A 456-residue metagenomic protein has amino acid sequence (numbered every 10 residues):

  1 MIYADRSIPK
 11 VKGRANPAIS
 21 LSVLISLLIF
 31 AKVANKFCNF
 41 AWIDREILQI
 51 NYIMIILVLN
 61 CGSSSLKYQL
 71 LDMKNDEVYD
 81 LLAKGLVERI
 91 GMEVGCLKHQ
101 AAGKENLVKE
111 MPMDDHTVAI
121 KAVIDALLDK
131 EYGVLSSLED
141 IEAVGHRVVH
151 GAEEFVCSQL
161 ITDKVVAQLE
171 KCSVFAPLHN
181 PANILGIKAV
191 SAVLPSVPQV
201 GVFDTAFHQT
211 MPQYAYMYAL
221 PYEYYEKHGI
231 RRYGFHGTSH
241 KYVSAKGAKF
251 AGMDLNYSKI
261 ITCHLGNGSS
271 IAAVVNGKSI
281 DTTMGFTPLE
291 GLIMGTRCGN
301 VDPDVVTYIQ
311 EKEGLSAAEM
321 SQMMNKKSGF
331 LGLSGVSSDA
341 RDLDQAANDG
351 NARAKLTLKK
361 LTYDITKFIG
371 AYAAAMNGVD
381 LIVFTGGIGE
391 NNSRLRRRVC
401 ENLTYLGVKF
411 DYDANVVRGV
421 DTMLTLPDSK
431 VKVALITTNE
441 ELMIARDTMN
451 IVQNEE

Functional and structural regions predicted by a protein language model:
Y52-A152: N-terminal glycine/serine-rich phosphate-binding loop of ATP-dependent small-molecule kinases, especially carbohydrate
A126-I141, F250-D254, I369-D380: Phosphate/pyrophosphate-binding loops at sites that engage ATP/ADP/AMP, CoA/4′-phosphopantetheine, polyphosphate
L127, E131-H179, A206-A215: Short beta-strand-loop/turn "lid" adjacent to the catalytic site in phosphate-handling enzymes
S137-V149, V200, V379-G387: Short glycine-rich phosphate-binding loop at a beta-alpha junction
F207-K312: Glycine-rich phosphate-binding loop of actin/hexokinase-like ATP-binding domains
Q322, G329-L333, A340-A375: Adenine-nucleotide phosphate-binding core of ATP-dependent small-molecule kinases
K355, K359-V379, V383, G389-N454: Internal helix-turn-beta structural module
